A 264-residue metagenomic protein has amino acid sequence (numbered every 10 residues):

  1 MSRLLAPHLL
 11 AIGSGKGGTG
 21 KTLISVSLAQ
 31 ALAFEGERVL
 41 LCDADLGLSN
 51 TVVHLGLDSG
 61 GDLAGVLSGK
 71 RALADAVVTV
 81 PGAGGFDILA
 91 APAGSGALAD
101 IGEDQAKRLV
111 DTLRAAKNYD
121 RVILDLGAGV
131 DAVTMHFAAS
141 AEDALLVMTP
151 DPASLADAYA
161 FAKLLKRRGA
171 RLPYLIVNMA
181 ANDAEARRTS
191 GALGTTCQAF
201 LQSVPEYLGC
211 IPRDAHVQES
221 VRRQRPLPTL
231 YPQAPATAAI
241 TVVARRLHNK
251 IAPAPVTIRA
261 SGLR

Functional and structural regions predicted by a protein language model:
M1-L9, N249-R264: Acidic-aromatic/histidine active-site loop/patch
R3-D45: Walker A/P-loop phosphate-binding motif and the immediately C-terminal alpha-helix
G15, T149, P173-R188, C210-V217: G-domain G4 guanine-recognition motif of GTPases
A33, A138, K166: Gly/Ala-rich phosphate-binding loop of Rossmann-like dinucleotide-binding domains, activating on the conserved
C42-D120, V221-P226: P-loop/Walker-type NTP enzyme "switch/lid" segment
T112, K117, D131-A153: Inter-motif core of Ras-like GTPase G domains
L155-A170: Conserved C-terminal guanine-recognition region of P-loop GTPase G domains, centered on the G4
F200-P228, I240: Beta-strand-loop-alpha "switch" segments that mediate conformational coupling across diverse proteins
